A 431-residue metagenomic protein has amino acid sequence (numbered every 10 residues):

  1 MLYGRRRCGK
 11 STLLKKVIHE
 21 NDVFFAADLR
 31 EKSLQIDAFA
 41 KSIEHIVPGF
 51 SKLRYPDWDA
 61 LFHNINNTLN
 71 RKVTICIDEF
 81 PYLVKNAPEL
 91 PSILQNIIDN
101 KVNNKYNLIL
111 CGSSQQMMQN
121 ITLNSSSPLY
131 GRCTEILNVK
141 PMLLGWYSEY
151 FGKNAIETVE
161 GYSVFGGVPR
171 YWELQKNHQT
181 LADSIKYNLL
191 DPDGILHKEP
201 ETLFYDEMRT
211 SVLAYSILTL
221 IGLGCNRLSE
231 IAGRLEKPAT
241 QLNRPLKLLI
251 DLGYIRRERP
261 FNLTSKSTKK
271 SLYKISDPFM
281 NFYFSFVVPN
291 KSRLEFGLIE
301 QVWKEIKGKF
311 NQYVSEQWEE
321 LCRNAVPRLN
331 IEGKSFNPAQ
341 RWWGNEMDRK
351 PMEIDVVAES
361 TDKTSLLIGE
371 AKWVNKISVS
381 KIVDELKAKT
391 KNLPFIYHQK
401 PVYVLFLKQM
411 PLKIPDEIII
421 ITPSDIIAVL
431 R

Functional and structural regions predicted by a protein language model:
M1, S271-R431: A cross-kingdom feature that marks ATP-driven nucleic-acid transaction machinery
M1-I299: Phosphate-binding site recognition
